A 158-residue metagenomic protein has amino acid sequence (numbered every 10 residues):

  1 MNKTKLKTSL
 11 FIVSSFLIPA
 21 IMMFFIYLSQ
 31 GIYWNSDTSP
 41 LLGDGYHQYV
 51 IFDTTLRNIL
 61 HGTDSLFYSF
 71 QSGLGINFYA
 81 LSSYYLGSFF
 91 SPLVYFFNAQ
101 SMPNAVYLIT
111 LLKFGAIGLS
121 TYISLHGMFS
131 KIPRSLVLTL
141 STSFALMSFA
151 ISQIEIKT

Functional and structural regions predicted by a protein language model:
M1-I32: Start-transfer (signal-anchor) and selected internal transmembrane alpha helices of multi-pass inner/ER membrane
K3-K7, K113, K131, K157: Context-gated lysine
K7-S14, S101-A105, I109, I132-L140: Membrane-interface starts of transmembrane alpha-helices
F16, L41-G43, H61, P133 (+1 more regions): Short secondary-structure boundary micro-motifs
M22-T121, T142-S143, M147-T158: Membrane-interface coil-to-helix junctions
Y122-L146: Transmembrane-helix signature of polytopic, membrane-embedded enzymes that assemble or transfer cell-envelope glycans
